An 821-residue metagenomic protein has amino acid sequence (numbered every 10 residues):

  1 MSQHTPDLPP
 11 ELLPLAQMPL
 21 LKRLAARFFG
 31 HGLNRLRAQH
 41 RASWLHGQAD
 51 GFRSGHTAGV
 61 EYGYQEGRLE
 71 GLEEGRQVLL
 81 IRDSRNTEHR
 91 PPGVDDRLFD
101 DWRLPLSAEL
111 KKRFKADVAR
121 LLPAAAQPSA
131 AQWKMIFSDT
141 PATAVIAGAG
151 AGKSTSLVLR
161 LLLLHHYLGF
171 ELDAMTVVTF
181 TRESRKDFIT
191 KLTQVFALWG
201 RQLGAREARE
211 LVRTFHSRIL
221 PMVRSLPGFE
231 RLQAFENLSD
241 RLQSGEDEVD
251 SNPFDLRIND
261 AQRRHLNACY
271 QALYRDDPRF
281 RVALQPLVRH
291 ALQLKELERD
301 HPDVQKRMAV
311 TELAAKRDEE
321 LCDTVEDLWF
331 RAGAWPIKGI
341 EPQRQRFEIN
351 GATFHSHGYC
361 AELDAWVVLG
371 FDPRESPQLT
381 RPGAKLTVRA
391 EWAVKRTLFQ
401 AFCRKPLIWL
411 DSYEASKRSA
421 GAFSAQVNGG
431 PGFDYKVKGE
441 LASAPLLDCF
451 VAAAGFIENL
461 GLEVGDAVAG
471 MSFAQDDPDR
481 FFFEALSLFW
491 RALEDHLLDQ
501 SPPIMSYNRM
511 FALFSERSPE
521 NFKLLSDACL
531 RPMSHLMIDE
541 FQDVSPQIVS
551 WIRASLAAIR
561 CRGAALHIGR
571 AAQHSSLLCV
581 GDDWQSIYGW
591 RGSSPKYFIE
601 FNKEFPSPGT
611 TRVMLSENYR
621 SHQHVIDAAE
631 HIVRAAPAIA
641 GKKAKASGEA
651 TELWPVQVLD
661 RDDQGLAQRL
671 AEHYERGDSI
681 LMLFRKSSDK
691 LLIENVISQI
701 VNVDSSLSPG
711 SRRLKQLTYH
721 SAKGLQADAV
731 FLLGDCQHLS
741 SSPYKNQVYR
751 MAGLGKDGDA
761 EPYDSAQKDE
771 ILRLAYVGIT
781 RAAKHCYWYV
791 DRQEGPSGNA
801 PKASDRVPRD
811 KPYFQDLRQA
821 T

Functional and structural regions predicted by a protein language model:
D7-A42, H46, D50, E61 (+3 more regions): P-loop NTPase Walker
P92-A149, S154-S156, T176, A208-F215 (+5 more regions): Conserved helicase NTPase motor core
G150, S154-L157, S607-T611, E617-P709: Helicase P-loop NTPase motor core
A174, T179-R317, R374-S376, K385-P445 (+2 more regions): Conserved P-loop NTPase-based nucleic-acid remodeling module centered on helicase motor cores
A352-A393, A415, W490, A557 (+1 more regions): Short beta-strand-loop-alpha-helix junction that forms the active-site gateway of nucleic-acid-processing nucleases
R396, P546-E652, D810-L817: Conserved RecA-like helicase ATPase core segment that couples NTP binding/hydrolysis to strand translocation
Q716-R750, C786: A short beta-strand element within the Helicase C-terminal
S740-R818: C-terminal accessory regions
